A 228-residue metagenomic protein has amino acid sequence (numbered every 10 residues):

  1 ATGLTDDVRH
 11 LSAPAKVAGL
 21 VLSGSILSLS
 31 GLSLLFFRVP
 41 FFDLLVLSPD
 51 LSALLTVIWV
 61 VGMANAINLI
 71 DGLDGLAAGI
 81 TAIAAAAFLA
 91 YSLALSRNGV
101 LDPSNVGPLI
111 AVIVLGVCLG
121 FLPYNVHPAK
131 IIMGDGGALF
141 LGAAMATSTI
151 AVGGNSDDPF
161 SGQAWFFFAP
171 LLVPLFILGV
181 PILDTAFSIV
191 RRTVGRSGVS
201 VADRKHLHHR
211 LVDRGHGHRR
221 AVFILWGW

Functional and structural regions predicted by a protein language model:
A1, L76-W228: Alpha-helical transmembrane segments
A1-N98, G116-H127, W226-W228: Intramembrane alpha-helical segments
